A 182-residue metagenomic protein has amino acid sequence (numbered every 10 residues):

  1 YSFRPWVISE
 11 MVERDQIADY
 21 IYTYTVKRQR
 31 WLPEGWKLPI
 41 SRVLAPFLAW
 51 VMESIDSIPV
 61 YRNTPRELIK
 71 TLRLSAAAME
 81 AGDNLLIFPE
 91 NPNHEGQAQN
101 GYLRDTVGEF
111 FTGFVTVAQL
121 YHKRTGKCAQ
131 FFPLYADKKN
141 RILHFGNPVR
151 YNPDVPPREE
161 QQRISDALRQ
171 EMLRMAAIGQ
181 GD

Functional and structural regions predicted by a protein language model:
Y1-R62: Catalytic core of membrane glycerolipid acyltransferases/transacylases, capturing the structured, soluble-facing
T64-D182: Non-catalytic C-terminal accessory region of glycerolipid acyltransferases and related lyso-lipid remodeling enzymes
